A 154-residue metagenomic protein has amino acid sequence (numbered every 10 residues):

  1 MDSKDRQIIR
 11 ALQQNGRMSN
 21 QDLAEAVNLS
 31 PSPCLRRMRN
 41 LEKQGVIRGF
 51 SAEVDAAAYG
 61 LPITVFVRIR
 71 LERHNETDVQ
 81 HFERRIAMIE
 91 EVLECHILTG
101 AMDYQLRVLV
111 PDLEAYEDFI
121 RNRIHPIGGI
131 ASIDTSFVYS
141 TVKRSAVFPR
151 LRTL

Functional and structural regions predicted by a protein language model:
M1-L154: A compositional/biophysical signature of low hydrophobicity enriched in polar/charged and small residues
